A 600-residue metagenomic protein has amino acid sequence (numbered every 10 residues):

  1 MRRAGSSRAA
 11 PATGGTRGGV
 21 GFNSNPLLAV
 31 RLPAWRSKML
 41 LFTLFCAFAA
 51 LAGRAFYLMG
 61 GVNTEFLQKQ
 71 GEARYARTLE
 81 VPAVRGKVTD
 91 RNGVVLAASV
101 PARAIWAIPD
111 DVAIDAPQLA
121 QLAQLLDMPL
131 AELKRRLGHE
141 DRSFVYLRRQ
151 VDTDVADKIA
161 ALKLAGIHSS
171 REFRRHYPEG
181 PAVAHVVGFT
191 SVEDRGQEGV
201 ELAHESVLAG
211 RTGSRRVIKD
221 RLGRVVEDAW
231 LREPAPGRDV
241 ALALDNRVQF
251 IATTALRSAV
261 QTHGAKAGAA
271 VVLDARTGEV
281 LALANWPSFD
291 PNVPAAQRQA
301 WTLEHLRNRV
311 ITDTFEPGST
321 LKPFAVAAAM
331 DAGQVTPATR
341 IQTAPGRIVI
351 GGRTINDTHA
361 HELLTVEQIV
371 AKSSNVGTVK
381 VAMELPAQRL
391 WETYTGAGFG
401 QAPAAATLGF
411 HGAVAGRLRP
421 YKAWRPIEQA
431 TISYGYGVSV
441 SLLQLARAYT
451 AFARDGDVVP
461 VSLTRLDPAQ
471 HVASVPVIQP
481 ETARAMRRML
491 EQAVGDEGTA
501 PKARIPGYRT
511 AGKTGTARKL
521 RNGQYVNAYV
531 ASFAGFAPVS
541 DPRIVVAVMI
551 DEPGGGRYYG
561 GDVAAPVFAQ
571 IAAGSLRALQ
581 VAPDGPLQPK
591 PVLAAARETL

Functional and structural regions predicted by a protein language model:
M1-A296, Q334, Q388-G396, N522-Q524 (+2 more regions): Periplasmic/cell-envelope proteins involved in peptidoglycan metabolism and beta-lactam response
G18, A97, K219-L231, A270 (+4 more regions): Beta-lactam-recognizing serine transpeptidase/beta-lactamase-like catalytic domain environment
